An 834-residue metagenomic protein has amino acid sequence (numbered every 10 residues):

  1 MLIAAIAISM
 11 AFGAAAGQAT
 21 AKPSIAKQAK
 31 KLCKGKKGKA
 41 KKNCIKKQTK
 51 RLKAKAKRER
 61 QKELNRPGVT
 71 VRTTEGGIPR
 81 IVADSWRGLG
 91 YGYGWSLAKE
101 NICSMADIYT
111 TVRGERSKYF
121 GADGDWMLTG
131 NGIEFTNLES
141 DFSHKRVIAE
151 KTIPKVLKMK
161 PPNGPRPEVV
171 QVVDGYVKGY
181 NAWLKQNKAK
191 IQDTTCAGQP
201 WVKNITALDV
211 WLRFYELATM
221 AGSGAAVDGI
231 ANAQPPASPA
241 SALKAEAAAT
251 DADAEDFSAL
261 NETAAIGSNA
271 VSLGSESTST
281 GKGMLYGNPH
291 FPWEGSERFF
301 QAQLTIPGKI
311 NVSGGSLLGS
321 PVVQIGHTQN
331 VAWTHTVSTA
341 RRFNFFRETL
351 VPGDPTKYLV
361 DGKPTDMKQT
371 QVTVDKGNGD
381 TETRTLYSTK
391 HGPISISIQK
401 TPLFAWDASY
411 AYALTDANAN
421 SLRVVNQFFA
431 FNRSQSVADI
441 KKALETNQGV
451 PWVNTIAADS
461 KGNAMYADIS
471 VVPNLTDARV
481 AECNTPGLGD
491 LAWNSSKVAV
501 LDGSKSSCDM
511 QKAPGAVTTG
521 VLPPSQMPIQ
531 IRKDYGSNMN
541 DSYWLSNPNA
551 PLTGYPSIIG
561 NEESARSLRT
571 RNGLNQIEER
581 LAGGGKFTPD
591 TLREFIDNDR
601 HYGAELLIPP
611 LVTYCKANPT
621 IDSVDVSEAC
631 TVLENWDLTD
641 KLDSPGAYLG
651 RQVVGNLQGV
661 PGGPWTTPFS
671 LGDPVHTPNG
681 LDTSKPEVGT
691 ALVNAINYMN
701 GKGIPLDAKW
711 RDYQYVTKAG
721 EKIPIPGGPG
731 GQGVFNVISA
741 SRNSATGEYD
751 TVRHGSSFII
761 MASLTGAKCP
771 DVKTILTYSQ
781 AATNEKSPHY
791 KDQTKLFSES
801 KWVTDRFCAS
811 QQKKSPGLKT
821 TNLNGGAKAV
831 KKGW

Functional and structural regions predicted by a protein language model:
M1-R66: Polybasic, low-complexity, intrinsically disordered segments
I25, A29, A40, C44 (+10 more regions): Stable alpha-helical elements in mature extracytoplasmic
R60-M284, P289-G295, L304-K309, S313-S316 (+2 more regions): Substrate-recognition/specificity elements adjacent to catalytic centers across diverse enzyme folds
G68, V424-T446: Alpha/propeptide regions of enzymes that mature by internal proteolysis
V82, G90-Y91, G281-K282, W293-E297 (+14 more regions): Short helix/loop capping segments that flank catalytic or ligand/cofactor-binding pockets
P165-Y286, F291-P292, N447, D459-A464 (+6 more regions): Acidic, low-complexity N-terminal propeptides/linkers enriched in Ser/Thr/Asp/Gly that mediate export, maturation
G308-R384, F428-F431, L488-V498: Compact, glycine/acidic-enriched structural inserts
D361-G362, V372-D375, T385-A413, N418 (+6 more regions): Structured mid-domain segments that build the active-site/substrate or prosthetic-cofactor binding neighborhood
